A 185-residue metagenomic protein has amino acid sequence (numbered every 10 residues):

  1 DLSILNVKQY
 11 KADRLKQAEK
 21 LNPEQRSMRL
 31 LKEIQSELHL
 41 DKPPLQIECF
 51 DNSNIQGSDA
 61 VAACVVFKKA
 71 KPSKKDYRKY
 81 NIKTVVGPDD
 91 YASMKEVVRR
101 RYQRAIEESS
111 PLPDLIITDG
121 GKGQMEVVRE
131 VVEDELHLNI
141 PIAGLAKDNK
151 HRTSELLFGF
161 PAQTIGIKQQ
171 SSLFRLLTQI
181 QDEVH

Functional and structural regions predicted by a protein language model:
D1-H185: Acidic, glycine-enriched active-site microenvironments
